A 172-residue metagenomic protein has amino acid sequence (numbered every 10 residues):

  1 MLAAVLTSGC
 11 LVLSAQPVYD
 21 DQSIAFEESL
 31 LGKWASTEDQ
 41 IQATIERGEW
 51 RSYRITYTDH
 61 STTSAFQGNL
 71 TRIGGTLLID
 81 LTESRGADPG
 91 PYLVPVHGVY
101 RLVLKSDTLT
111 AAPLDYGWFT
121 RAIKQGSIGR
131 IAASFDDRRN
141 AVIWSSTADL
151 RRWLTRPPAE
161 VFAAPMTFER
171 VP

Functional and structural regions predicted by a protein language model:
M1-A3: Sec-dependent signal peptide recognition, specifically the positively charged N-region followed immediately by
L6-G9: C-terminal motif of bacterial Sec signal peptides marking the signal peptidase cleavage site
L11-S29, T37-P172: Calycin-type beta-barrel ligand-binding domains and close structural analogs
